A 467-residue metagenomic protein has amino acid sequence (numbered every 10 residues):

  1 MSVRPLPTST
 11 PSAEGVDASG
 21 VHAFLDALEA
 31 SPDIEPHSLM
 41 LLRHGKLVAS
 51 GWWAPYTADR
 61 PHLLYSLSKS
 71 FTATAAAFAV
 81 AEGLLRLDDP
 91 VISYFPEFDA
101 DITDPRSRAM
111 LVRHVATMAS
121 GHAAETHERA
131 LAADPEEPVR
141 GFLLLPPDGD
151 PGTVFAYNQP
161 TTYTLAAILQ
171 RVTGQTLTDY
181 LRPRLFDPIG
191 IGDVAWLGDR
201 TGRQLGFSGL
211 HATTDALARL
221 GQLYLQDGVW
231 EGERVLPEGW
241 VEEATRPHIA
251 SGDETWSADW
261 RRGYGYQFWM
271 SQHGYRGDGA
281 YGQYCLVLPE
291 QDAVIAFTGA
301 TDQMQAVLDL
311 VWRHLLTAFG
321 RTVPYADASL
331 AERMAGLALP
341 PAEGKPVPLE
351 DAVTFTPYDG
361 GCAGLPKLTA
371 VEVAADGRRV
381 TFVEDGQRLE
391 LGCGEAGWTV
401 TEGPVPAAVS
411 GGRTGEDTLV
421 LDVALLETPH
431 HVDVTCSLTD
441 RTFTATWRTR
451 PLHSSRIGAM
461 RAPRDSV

Functional and structural regions predicted by a protein language model:
V16-S19, A23, K46-G51, P90-S93 (+3 more regions): Short, charged, amphipathic alpha-helices and their helix-cap/turn boundaries
G20-T57, D292-A296: A short, well-structured edge-of-sheet supersecondary motif
G45, H62-D88, V115, L165-L169 (+1 more regions): Active-site SXXK
L63, A81-S120, V172-A212: Active-site helix/loop module of the DD-peptidase/beta-lactamase fold, centered on the serine-lysine SxxK catalytic
M118, T161-I168, G206-V229, Q283-A300 (+1 more regions): Active-site-proximal alpha-helical segments within enzyme catalytic domains
V241-I295: Active-site Gly/Thr loop motif
A280-P340: Structured C-terminal helix/loop/strand segments within mature extracytoplasmic catalytic/sensor domains
Y325-V467: Peripheral terminal and inter-domain segments
